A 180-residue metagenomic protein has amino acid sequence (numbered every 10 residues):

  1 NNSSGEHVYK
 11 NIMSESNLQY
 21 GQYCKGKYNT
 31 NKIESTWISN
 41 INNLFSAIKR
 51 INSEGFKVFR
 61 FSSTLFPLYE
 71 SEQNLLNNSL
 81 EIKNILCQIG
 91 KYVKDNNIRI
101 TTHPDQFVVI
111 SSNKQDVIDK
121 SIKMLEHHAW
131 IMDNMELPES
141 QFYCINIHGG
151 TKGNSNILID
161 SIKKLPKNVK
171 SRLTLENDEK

Functional and structural regions predicted by a protein language model:
N1-R99, V108-S111, D116-D119, W130 (+3 more regions): Alpha/beta catalytic barrel-like cores
H103: Conserved, mostly hydrophobic/aromatic
S112-L125, S155-P166: Short, electropositive alpha-helical surface patch
L125-M132, E136, G149, G153 (+1 more regions): Short, well-ordered alpha-helical segments in soluble proteins
Q141-S155: Glycine-rich phosphate-binding "P-loop"
T151-K180: Acidic/histidine-rich catalytic cores of soluble enzymes
